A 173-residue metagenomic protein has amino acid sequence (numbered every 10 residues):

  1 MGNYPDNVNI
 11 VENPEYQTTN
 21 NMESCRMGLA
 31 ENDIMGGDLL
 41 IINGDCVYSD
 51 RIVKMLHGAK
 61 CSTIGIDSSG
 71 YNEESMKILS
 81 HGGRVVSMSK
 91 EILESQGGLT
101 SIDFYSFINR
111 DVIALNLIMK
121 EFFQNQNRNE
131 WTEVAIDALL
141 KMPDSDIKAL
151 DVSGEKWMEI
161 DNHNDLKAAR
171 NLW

Functional and structural regions predicted by a protein language model:
G2-M76: Conserved beta-loop-beta/alpha segment of the NTase-like Rossmann-fold superfamily that binds/positions NTPs
G2-Y4, L79, L139-K141: Short, conserved catalytic or adaptor-binding loops enriched in Gly and charged residues
N9-V11, V86, M158: Structural signal for short hydrophobic segments within the conserved structured cores of catalytic domains across
E15, L93, G154: Residues that form or immediately flank small-molecule/cofactor binding pockets and catalytic motifs
M35-G36, G58, H81, T100 (+2 more regions): Residue-level preference for short coil/turn positions at secondary-structure junctions
D38, R84-V85, K156: Structural motif
S49-Q126: Conserved core of the sugar-phosphate nucleotidyltransferase
T100-W173: Conserved alpha/beta core of the MobA/IspD/sugar-nucleotide pyrophosphorylase nucleotidyltransferase superfamily
